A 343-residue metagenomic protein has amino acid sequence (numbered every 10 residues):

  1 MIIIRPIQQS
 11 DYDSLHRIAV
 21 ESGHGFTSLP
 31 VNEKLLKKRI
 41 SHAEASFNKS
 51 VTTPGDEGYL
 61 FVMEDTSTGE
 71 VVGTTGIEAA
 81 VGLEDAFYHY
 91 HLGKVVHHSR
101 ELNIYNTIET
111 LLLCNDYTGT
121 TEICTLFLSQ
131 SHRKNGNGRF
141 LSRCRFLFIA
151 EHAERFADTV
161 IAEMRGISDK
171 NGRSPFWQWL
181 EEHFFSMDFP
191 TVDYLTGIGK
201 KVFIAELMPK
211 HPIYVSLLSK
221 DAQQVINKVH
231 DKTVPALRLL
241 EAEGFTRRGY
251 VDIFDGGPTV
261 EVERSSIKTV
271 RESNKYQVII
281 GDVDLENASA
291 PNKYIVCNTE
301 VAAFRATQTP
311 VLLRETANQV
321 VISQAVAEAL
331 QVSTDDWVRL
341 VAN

Functional and structural regions predicted by a protein language model:
I3-L15, S28: A short beta-loop-alpha structural element at the N-terminal edge of CoA-dependent acyl/N-acetyltransferase catalytic
R17-E33, V51: Helix-loop element at the rim of GNAT/NAT acetyltransferase active sites that forms part of the acceptor-substrate
S41-V62: A short helix-loop-beta-strand connector motif used in the catalytic cores of GNAT acetyltransferases and, in some
G55-T75, S131: Conserved beta-hairpin
A79-T125, P190-I198, I204, M208: Conserved acyl-donor/pantetheine-binding loop and adjacent beta-alpha core of acyl/acetyltransferases and related
T107-T110, T125-L128, R133-I149: Conserved acetyl-CoA-binding loop-helix of GNAT-fold acetyltransferases
Y117-L126, F146-R165, P175, Q223-N227: Conserved GNAT acetyl-CoA-binding A-motif
A306-D335: Short beta-strand-centered segments at strand-helix junctions
